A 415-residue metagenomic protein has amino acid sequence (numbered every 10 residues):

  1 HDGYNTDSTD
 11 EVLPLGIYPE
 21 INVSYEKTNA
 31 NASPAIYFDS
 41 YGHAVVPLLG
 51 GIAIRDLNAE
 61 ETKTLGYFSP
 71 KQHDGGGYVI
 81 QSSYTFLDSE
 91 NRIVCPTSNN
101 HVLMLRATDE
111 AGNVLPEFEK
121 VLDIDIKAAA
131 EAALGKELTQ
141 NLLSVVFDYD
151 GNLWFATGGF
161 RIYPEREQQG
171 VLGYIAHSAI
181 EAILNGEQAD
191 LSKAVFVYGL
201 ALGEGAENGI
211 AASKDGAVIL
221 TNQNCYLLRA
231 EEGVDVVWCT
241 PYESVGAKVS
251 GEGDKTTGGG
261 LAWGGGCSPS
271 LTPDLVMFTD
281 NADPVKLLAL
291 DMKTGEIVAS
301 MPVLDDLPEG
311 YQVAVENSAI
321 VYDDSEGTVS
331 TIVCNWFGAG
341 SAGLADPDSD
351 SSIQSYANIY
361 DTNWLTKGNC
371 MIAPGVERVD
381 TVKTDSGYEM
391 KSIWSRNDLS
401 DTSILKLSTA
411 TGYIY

Functional and structural regions predicted by a protein language model:
H1-I52, Q81-S83: Beta-strand-rich domains and repeat architectures in extracellular enzymes and scaffolds, especially beta-propellers
N5-N22, Y67-G76, E119-E137, G186-G203 (+3 more regions): Surface-exposed loop and turn segments in beta-propeller and other repeat-based domains that flank or scaffold
E26-Y37, Q72-L87, A129-V146, L202-A212 (+3 more regions): Repeated scaffold domains used in trafficking and secretory/extracellular systems, primarily beta-propellers
A32, L275-D280, V285, N317-Y415: Loop/turn-rich, solvent-exposed surfaces of beta-rich toroidal or solenoidal domains
G51-A53, N99-L103, G159-P164, N224-Y226 (+2 more regions): Short glycine/acidic-enriched loop and turn motifs that connect beta-strands
T64-L87, P96-D150, A156-I162, E167-Q169 (+3 more regions): Asp-box/WD-like beta-propeller blade repeats and closely related beta-sheet repeat scaffolds
T108, E167-A182, N224-L227, L287-G295 (+1 more regions): Beta-propeller blade signature
I210-D324: Long, internal scaffold/assembly segments composed of regular secondary structure
